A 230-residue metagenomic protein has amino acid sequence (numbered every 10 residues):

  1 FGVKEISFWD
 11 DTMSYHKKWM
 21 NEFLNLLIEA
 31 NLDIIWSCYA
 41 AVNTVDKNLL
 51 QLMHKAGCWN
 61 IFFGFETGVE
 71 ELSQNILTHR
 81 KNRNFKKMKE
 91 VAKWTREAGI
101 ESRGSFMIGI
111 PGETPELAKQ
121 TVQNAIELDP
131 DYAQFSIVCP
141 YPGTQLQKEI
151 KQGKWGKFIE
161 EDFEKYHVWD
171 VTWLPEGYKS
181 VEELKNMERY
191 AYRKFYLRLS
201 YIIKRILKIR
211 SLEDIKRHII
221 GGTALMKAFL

Functional and structural regions predicted by a protein language model:
F1-R103, Q123: Radical SAM [4Fe-4S] cluster-binding motif and immediate context
W9-H16, A41-V42, I108-G112, S136-Q145: Short, solvent-exposed turn/loop segments enriched in Gly/Ser/Thr/Pro and often Arg
H16-E22, E116-A118, E213-K216: Short glycine/threonine-rich loop-to-helix capping motif typified by GTGT followed within a few residues by an Asp-Pro
E29, E97, E127, Y190-L197: A generic structural signal for well-ordered alpha-helical segments enriched in polar/charged residues
N48-M53, P111-E127: Catalytic cores of alpha/beta
E66, E70, F106, P111 (+2 more regions): Gly/Ser/Thr-rich beta-alpha loop segments that engage phosphate groups in nucleotides
D131: Receiver (REC) domain switch/active-site residues of two-component response regulators
Q145-Q152, G156-L230: Radical SAM enzyme core and accessory elements
